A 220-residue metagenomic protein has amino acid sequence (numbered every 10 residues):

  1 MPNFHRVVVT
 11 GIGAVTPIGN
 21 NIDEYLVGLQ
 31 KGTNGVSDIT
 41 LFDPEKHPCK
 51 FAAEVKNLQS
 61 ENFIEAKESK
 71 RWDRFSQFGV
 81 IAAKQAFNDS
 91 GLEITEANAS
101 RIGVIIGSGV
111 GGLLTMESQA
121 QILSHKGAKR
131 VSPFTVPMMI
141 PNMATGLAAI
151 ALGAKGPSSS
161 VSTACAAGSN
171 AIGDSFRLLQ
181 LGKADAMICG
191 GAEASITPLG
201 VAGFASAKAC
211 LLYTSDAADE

Functional and structural regions predicted by a protein language model:
N3-V7: Extreme N-terminal starter segment of soluble prokaryotic enzymes
V9, E24-L26, Q30-T163, A192-G203: Conserved beta-ketoacyl condensing-enzyme motif
I12-G19: Short polar catalytic/cofactor-binding loops
G153, Q180-L181: Residue-level signal for alpha-helix termini/capping positions
G168: Short conserved active-site loop signatures built around small residues
A171: Active-site histidine-anchored catalytic micro-motif
A184-D185: Short, high-confidence coil segments that cap the C-terminus of an alpha-helix and link into the following beta-strand
Y213-A218: Conserved small/polar residues in nucleotide/adenosyl-binding loops
